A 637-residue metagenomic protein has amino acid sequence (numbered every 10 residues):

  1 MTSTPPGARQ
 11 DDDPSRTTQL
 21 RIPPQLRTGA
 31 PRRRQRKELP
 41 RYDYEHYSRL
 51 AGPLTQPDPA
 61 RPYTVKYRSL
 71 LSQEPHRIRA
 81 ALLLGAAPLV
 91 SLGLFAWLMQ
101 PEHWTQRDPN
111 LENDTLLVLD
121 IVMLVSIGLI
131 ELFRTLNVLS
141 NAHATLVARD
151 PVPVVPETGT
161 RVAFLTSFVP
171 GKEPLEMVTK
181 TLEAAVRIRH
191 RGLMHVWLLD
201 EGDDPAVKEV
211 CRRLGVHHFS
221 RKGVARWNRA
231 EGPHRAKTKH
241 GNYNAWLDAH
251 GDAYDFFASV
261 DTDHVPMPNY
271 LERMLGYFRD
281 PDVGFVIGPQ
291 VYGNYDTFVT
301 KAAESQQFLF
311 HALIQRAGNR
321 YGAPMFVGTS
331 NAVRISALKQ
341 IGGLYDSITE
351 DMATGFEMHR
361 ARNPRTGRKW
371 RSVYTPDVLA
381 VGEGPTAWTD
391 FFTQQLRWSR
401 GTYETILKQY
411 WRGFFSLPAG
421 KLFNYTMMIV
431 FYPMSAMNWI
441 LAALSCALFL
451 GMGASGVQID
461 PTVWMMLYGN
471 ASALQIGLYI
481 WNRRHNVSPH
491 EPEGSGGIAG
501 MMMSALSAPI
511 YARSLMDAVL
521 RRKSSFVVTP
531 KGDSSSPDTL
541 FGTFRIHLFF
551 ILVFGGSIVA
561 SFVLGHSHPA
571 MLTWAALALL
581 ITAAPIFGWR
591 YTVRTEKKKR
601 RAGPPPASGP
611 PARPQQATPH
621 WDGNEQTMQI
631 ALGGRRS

Functional and structural regions predicted by a protein language model:
T2-A80, T181-A184, L474-R513, D517: Membrane-anchoring/interfacial helices and their immediately flanking loops in integral membrane proteins
Y67-A86, L165, E173-V178, F414-I440 (+3 more regions): Loop-to-transmembrane boundary segments
L92-S126, A144-T145, V154, F431-S525 (+1 more regions): Membrane-embedded multi-pass helical conduit in multi-pass membrane proteins, especially envelope-biosynthetic
E157, T181-L193: Short, acidic, metal-binding catalytic loop of nucleotide-sugar glycosyltransferases
R161-T166, H195, A353: Cell-envelope/extracellular polymer assembly enzymes that use nucleotide-activated donors
D200-R212, G223-R226: A conserved acidic beta->alpha catalytic loop
F219-D255, P268-A353, E357-G367, P376-V430: Long helical/loop segments within the catalytic core of UDP-sugar-dependent glycosyltransferases, especially the large
V260-V265: The conserved acidic donor/metal-binding loop of glycosyltransferases
